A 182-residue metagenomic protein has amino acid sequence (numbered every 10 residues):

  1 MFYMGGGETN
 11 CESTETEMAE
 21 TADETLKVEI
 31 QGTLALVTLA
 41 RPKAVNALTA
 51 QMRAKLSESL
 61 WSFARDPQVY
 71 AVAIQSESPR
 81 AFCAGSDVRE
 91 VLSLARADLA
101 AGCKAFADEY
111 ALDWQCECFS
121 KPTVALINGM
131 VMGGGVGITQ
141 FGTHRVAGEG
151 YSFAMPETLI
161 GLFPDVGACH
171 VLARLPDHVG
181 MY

Functional and structural regions predicted by a protein language model:
F2-Y3, C11-Q75, A100, W114 (+1 more regions): Conserved CoA-thioester-binding segment of acyl-CoA-metabolizing enzymes
K43, P79-R80, H170: Glycine-centered loop/turn positions within well-structured domains that cap or flank conserved ligand/cofactor-binding
S76-A111, L159-G161: Glycine- (often His-adjacent) and acidic-residue-rich active-site loop that binds/positions the CoA thioester
C116-I160: Glycine-rich beta-to-alpha active-site loop
P164: Catalytic or ion-translocation cores adjacent to nucleophile or general acid/base/metal-coordination motifs in diverse
G167-H170, R174-Y182: Contiguous mid-protein beta-loop-alpha structural module that forms a pocket-lining wall or clamp of enzyme active
